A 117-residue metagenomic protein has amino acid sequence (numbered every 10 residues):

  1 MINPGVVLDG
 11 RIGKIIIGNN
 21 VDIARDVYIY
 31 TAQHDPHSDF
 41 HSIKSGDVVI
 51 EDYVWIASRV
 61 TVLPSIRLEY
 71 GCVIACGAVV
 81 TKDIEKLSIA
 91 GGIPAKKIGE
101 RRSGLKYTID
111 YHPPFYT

Functional and structural regions predicted by a protein language model:
M1-R67, I93, G99-D110: Flexible, glycine/small-residue-enriched loop-and-beta-strand segment within the central core of proteins
G13, Y70, K86: Short coil/turn segments at beta-strand junctions that form active-site/ligand-binding loops
Y53, G71, S88: Catalytic-loop signature of eukaryotic-like protein kinases
S58-K82: Beta-rich strand-turn-strand
I84-K86, G91-P94: Acidic, glycine-centered active-site loop in nucleotide-sugar glycosyltransferases
Y111-T117: Leloir-type glycosyltransferase catalytic cores
